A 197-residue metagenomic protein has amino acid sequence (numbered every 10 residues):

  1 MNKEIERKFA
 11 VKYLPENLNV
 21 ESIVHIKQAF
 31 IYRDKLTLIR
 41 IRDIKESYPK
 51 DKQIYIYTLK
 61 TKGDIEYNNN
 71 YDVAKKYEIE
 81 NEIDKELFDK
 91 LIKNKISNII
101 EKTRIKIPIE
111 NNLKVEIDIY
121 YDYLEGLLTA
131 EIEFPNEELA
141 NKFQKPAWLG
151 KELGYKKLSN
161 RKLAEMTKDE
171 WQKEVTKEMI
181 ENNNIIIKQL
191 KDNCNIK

Functional and structural regions predicted by a protein language model:
M1-K197: Phosphate-end processing signature that detects enzymes handling 5′-triphosphorylated RNA and polyphosphate
